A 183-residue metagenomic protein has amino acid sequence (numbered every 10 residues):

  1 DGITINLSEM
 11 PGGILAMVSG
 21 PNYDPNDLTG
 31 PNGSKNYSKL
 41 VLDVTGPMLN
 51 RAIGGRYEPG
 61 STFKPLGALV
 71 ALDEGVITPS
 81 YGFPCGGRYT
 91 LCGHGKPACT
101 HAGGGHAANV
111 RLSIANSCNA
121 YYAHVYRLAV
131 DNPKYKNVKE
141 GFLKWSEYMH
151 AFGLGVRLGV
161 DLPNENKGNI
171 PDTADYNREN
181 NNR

Functional and structural regions predicted by a protein language model:
G2-S61, L66-R183: Beta-lactam-recognizing serine transpeptidase/beta-lactamase-like catalytic domain environment
